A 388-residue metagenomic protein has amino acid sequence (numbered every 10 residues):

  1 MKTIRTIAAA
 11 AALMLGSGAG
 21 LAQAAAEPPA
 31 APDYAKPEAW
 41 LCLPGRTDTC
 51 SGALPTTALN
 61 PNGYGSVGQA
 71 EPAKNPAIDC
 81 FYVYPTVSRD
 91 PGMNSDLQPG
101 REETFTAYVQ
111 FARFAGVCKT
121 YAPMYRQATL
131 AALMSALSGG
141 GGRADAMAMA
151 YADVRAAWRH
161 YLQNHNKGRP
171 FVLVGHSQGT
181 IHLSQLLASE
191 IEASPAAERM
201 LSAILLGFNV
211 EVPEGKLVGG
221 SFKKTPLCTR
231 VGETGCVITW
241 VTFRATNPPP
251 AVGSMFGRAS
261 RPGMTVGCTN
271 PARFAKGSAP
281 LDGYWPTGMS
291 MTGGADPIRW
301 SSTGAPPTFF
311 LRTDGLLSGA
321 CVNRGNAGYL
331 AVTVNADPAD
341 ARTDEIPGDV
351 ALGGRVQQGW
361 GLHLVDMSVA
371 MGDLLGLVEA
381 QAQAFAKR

Functional and structural regions predicted by a protein language model:
M1-A8: Bacterial N-terminal signal peptides that target proteins for export
A8-G18: Bacterial N-terminal signal peptides
A19-Q23: Sec/Tat signal peptide C-region and signal peptidase I cleavage site
A25-S66: N-terminal module-boundary/linker segments of secreted carbohydrate-active enzymes
E38, P44-R46, A73-P76, Y82-P170 (+1 more regions): Active-site catalytic motif of lipid deacylating hydrolases and related acyltransferases
V83-T86, M124-A128, H176-S177, L205-N209 (+1 more regions): Active-site-proximal beta-strand/loop segments in catalytic clefts of secreted hydrolases
A148-G168, A188-L352, V365, A384: Surface cap/lid and interfacial helix-loop subdomains adjacent to catalytic sites that gate substrate access
G175-G179, L183: Gly/Ala-rich beta-loop-alpha elbow adjacent to hydrolase catalytic centers
